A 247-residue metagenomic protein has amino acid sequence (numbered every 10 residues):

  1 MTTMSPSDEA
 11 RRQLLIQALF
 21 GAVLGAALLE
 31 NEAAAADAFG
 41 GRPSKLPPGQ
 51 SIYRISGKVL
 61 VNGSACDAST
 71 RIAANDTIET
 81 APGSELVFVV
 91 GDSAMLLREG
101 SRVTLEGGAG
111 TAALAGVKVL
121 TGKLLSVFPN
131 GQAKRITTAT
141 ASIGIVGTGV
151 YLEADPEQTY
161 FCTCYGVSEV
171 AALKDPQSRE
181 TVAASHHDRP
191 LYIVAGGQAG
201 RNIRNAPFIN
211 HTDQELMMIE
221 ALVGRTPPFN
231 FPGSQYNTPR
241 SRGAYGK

Functional and structural regions predicted by a protein language model:
M1-A10, A22: Secretory targeting signals
L14, A18-G25, L29, A34-T77 (+4 more regions): Flexible, surface-exposed loop/linker segments and immediately adjacent secondary-structure boundaries
